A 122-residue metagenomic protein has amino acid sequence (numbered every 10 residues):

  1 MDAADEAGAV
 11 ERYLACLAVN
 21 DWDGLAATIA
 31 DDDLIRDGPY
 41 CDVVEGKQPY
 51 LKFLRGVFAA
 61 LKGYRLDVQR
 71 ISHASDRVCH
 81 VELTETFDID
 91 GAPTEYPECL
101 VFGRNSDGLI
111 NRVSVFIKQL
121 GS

Functional and structural regions predicted by a protein language model:
M1-D2, A15-C16, D23, P39-G46 (+1 more regions): Charged, low-complexity, helix/coiled-coil-prone segments
M1-T28, D32, S122: Short, low-complexity N-terminal intrinsically disordered segments enriched in polar/charged residues
A3-A4, D31, I35, H80-L83 (+1 more regions): Intrinsically disordered, low-complexity regulatory regions of eukaryotic regulatory proteins
A4, Y13, D23, P39 (+3 more regions): Intrinsic disorder/low-complexity detector
D5-L14, D37-Y40, R55-A59, V115: Short, mixed-charge, low-aromatic patches
V10-E11, D23-A26, V43, L100-F102 (+1 more regions): Generic alpha-helical hydrophobic packing signal
D23-A27, D31-I71: A solvent-exposed, acidic/Ser-Thr-rich amphipathic alpha-helical stretch
L51-S122: A beta-strand edge to alpha-helix "cap/lid" segment located at domain peripheries
